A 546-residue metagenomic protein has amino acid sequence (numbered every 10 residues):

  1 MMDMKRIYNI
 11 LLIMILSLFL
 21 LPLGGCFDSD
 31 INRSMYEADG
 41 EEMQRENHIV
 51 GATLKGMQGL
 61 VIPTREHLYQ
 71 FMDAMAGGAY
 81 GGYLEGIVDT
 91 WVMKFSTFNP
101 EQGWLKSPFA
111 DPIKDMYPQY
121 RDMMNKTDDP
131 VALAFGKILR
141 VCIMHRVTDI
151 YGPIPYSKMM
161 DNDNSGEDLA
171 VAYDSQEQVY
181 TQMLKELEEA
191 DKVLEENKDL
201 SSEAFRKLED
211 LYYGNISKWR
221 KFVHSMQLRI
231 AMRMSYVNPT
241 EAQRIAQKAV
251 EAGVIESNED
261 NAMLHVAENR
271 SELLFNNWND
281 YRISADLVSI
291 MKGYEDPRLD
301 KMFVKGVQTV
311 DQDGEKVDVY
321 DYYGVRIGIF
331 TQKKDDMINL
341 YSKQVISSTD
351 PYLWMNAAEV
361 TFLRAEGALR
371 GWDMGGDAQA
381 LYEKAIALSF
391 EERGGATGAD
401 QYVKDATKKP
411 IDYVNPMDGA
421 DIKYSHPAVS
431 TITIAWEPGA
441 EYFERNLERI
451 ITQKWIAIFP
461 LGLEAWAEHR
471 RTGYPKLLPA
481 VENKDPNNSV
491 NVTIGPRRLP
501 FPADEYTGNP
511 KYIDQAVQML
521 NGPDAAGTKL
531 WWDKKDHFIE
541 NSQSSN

Functional and structural regions predicted by a protein language model:
M2-L12: Bacterial N-terminal signal peptides that target proteins for export
L12-P22: Bacterial N-terminal signal peptides
C26-Y83, D111, P118, D122 (+3 more regions): Membrane-proximal, proline-rich intrinsically disordered regions
R33, Y341-S342, S425-S430: Short acidic (Asp/Glu) and glycine-rich catalytic loops that position anionic groups and cofactors
M35, G40, P155-M160, E209 (+9 more regions): Solvent-exposed, flexible loop/coil residues
Q70-D73, F303-K305, G462-R471: Short coil/turn segments at secondary-structure boundaries
L84-L139, I143-G398, G419, G439-E448 (+2 more regions): Structured, solvent-exposed acidic/aromatic patches
G394, A399-N546: C-terminal functional modules
